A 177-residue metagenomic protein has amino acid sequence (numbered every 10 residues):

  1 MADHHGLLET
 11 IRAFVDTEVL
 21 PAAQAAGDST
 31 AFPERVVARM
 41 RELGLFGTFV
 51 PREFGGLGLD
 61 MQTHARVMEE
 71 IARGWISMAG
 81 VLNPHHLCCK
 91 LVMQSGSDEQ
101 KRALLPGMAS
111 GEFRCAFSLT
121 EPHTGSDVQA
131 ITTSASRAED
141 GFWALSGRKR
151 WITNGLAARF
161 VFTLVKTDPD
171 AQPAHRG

Functional and structural regions predicted by a protein language model:
M1-L82, A103, G107-S110, A138: Amphipathic, small/basic residue-rich leader segments at the start of a protein or domain
G44, S97, G147: Conserved G/P- and acidic residue-centered "switch" motifs that form tight phosphate/ATP-binding loops in soluble
F49, S118, A144: Conserved beta-strand segments that form the floor/walls of ligand-binding pockets within enzyme and binding domains
A79-E99, G125-V128, E139: N-terminal glycine-rich flavin-associated loop
G111-L119, L164: A short, Trp-centered hydrophobic/proline-enriched beta-strand micro-motif
L119-T124, R150-W151: Short, solvent-exposed loop/turn elements at beta->coil junctions and helix N-caps that rim active or binding pockets
T133-S136: A structural signal for short hydrophobic beta-strand segments in well-ordered beta-sheet cores
F142, S146-G177: A short core secondary-structure module
